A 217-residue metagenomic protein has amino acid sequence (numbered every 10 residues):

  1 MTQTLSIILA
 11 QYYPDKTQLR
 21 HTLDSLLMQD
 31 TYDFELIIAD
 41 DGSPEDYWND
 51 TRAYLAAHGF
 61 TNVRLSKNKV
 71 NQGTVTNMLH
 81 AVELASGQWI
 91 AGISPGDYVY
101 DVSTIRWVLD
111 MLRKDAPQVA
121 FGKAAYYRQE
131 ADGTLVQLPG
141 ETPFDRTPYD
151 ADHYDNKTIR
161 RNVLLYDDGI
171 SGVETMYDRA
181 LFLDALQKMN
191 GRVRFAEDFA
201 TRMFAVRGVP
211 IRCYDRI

Functional and structural regions predicted by a protein language model:
M1-I217: Nucleotide-sugar donor-binding/catalytic module of glycosyltransferases that assemble extracellular/cell-envelope
